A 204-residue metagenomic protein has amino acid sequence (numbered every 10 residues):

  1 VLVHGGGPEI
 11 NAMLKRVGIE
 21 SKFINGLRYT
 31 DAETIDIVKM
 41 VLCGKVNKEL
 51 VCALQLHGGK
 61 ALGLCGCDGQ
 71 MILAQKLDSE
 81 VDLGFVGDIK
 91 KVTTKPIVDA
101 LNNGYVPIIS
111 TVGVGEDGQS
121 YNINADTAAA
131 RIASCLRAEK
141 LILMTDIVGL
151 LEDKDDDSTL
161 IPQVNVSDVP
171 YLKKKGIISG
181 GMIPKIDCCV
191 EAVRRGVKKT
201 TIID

Functional and structural regions predicted by a protein language model:
V1-I202: Nucleotide/pyrophosphate-binding catalytic subdomain
